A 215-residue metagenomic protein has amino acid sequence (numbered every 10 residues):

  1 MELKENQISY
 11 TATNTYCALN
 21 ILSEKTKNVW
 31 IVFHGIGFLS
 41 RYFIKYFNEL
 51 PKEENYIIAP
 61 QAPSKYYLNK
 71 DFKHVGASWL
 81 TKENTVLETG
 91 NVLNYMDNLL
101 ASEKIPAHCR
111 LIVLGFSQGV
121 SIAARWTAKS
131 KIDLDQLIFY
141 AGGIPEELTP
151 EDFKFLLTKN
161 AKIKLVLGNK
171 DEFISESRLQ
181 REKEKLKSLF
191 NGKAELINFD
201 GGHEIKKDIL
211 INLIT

Functional and structural regions predicted by a protein language model:
S9-P106: Serine-hydrolase catalytic machinery in alpha/beta-hydrolase-like enzymes
G37, P145-E146, N169-S177, E204: Acidic catalytic loop of the alpha/beta-hydrolase fold
F43-Y46, P150-D152, S175-L186: Short alpha-helix in the alpha/beta-hydrolase fold that links the catalytic acid
L114-G119, A123: Gly/Ala-rich beta-loop-alpha elbow adjacent to hydrolase catalytic centers
I122-W126, L148: Hydrolases whose catalytic domains are alpha/beta-hydrolase-1, hotdog thioesterase, or metallo-beta-lactamase-like
I132-P145: A conserved short beta-strand
K159, K164-L167, D171: Short beta-strand/loop motif that positions the catalytic acidic residue of the alpha/beta-hydrolase fold
Q180, E184-T215: C-terminal catalytic histidine-bearing segment of alpha/beta-hydrolase fold enzymes
